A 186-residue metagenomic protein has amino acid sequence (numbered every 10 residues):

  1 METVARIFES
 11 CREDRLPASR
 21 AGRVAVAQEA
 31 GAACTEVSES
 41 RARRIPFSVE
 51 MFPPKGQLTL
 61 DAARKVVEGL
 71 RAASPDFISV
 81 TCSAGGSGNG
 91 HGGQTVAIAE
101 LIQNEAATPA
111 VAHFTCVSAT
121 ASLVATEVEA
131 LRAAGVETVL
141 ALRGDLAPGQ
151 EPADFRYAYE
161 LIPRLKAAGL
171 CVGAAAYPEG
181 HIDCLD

Functional and structural regions predicted by a protein language model:
M1-V49, G56: N-terminal amphipathic alpha-helix/helix-capping segment at the start of soluble metabolic enzymes
A30-E36, L60-G69, G86-A106: Glycine-rich, positively charged N-terminal anion/phosphate-binding segment
S40-R41, V67-A72, V96-A107, V128-V136 (+1 more regions): Acidic (Asp/Glu)-rich catalytic clusters
F47-P53, I78-V80, A110-F114, V139-A141 (+1 more regions): Hydrophobic faces of well-ordered beta-strands that scaffold small-molecule active sites in alpha/beta enzyme cores
L58-L70, A121-V128, D183-D186: Short, acidic/polar
D76-V96, R143-A153: Glycine-rich, proline-tolerant flexible connector loops at the mouths of alpha/beta enzymes
N89-A112, F155-A174: Alpha-helix-loop-beta-strand connector modules within alpha/beta enzyme cores
T138-D186: Conserved anion-binding
